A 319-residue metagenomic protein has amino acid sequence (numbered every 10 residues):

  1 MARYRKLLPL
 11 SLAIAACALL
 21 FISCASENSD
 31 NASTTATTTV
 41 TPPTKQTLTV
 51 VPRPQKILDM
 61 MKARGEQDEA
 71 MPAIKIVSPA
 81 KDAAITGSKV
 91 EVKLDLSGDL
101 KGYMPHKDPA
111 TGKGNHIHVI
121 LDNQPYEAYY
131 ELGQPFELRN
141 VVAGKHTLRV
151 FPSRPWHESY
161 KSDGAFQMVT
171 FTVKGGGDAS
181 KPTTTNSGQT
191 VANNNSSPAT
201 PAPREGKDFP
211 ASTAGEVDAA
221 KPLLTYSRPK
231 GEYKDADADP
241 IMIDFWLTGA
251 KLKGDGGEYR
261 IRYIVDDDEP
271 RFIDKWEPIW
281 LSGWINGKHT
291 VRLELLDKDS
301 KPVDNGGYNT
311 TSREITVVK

Functional and structural regions predicted by a protein language model:
F21-S23: C-terminal motif of bacterial Sec signal peptides marking the signal peptidase cleavage site
A25-E27: Bacterial signal peptide processing site
K45-S88, A179-A236: Short, compositionally biased P/S/T/A/G/V-rich stretches that sit at domain boundaries
L96-D108, K230, W246-K253: Short amphipathic, basic-aromatic surface patches that mediate peripheral association with negatively charged
P125-L132, E269-W276: Short beta-strand segments within Ig-like beta-sandwich modules, predominantly Fibronectin type-III
L138-V142, L281-N286: Short, flexible loop/turn segments at beta-strand junctions in immunoglobulin-like and fibronectin type III
S153-K161, L296-N305: Short acidic/polar inter-strand loop motif in beta-rich domains
